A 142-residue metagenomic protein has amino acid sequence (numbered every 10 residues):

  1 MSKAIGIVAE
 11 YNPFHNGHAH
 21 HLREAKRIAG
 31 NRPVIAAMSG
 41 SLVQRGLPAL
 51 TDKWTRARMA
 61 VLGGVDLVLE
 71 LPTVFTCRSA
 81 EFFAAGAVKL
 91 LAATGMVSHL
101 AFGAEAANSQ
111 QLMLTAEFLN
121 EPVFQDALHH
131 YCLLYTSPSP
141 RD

Functional and structural regions predicted by a protein language model:
M1-R56: N-terminal catalytic cores of NTP/NDP-binding nucleotidyl/phosphoryl-transfer enzymes
K26-R27, V61, V88, A92-A93: Non-catalytic positions within long, well-ordered alpha-helices that form the structural scaffold/packing of enzyme
A37, L71, G103: Conserved residues at the C-terminal ends of beta-strands
L62-L67, L71: A glycine-rich helix N-cap at a beta->alpha junction
T76-G86: Short phosphate-binding loop-to-helix
G86-F102, A106-S109, T115-F118: A generic, well-ordered mixed alpha/beta core segment in the N-terminal half of proteins
L112-L114, P122-L133: Extended catalytic-interface subdomain
Y135-D142: Conserved small/polar residues in nucleotide/adenosyl-binding loops
